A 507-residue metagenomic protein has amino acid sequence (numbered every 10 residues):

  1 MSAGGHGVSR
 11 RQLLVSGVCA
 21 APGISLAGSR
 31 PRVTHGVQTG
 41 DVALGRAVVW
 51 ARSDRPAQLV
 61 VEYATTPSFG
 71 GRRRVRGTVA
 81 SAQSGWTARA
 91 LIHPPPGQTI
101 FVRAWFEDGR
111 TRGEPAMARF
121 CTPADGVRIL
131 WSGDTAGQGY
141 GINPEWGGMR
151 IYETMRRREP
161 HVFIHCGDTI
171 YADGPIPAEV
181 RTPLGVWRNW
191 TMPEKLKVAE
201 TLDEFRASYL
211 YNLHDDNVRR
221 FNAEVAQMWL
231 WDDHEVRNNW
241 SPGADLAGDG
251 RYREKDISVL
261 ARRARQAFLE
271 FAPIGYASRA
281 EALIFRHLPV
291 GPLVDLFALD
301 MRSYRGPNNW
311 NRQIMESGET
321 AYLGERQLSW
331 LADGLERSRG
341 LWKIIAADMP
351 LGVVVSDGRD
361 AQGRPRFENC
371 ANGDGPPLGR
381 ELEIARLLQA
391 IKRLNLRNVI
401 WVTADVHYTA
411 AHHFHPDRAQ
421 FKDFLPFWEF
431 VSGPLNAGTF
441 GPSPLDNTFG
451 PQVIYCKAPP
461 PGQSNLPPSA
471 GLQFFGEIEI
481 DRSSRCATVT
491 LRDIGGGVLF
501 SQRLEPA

Functional and structural regions predicted by a protein language model:
S2-C19, G23-A507: Metal-dependent phosphoester/phosphodiester hydrolase catalytic core
